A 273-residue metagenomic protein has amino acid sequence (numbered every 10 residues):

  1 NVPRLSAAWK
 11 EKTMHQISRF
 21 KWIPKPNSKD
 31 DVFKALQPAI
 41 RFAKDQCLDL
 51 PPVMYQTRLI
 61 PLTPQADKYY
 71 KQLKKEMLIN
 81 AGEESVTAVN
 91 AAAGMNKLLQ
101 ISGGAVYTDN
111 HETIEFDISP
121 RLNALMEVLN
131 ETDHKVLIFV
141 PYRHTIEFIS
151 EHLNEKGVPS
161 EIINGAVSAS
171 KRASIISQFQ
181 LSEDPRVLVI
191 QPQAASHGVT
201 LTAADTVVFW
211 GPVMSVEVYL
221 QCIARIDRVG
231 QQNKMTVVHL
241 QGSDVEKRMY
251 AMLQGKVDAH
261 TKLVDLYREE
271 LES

Functional and structural regions predicted by a protein language model:
N1-I114, I118-H134: Inter-lobe coupling linker of SF2 helicases/translocases
R58-I60, E161, V208, V238-H239: Hydrophobic/aromatic beta-strand patches that form the interior of the parallel beta-sheet core in alpha/beta enzyme
P64-D67, H144-T145, S168, A194-S196 (+3 more regions): Conserved nucleotide-binding/hydrolysis micro-motifs of P-loop NTPases
K68, N123, E147, E151 (+5 more regions): Alpha-helical elements of the RecA-like P-loop NTPase motor core of helicases
L137-F139, E147-S150, N154-A195: Conserved helicase ATPase core of P-loop NTP-dependent helicases/translocases
L188, V207-V208, I226: Short, well-ordered beta-strand core segments
V199-P212, M235-H239: A short beta-strand element within the Helicase C-terminal
M214-S273: A conserved SF2-helicase RecA2
